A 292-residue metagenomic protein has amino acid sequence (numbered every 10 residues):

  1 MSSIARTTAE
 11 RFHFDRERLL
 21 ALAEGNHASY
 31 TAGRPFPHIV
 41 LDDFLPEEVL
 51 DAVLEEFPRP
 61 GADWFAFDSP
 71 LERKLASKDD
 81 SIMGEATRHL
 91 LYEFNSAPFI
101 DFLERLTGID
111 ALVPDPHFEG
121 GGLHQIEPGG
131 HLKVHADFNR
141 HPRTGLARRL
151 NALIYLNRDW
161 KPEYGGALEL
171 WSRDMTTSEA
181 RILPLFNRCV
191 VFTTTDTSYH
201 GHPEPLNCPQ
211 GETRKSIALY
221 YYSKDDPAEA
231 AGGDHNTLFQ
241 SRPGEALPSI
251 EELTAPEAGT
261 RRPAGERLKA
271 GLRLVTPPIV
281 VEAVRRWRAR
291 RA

Functional and structural regions predicted by a protein language model:
M1-H27: N- or domain-start disorder-to-order transition segments that initiate the globular core
S2, R143-R148, R158-A292: Catalytic core of Fe(II)/2-oxoglutarate
R18, L22, H27-T107: Non-heme Fe(II)/2-oxoglutarate
I39, E85-E93, D137-P142, M175-E179 (+1 more regions): Active-site rim elements
E55-P58, I82, L91-R148: Non-heme Fe(II) oxygenase catalytic core, chiefly the N-lobe of the double-stranded beta-helix
G61-D63, D110-V113, R158-P162: Proline-centered turn/helix-capping motifs that create local helix->coil transitions or kinks
E72-S77, L106-D115, E119, H124-H131 (+6 more regions): A structural signal for the main folded, soluble domain(s) of proteins
N151-L153: Eukaryotic charged/polar low-complexity linker/IDR segments
